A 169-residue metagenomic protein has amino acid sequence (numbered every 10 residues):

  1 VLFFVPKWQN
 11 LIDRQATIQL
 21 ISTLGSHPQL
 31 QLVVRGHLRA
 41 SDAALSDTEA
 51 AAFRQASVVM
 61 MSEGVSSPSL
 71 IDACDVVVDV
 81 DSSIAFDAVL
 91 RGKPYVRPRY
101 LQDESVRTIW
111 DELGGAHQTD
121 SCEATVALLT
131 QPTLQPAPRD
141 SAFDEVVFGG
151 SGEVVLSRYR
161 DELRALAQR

Functional and structural regions predicted by a protein language model:
V1-A50: Conserved catalytic-core segment of nucleotide-activated headgroup transferases in glycan assembly
V1-L2, D72-D81, Q131-Q135: Short, surface-exposed amphipathic charged segments that create phosphate/polyanion-binding patches used for binding
V5, G36, S62-G64, R99 (+1 more regions): Residues at the C-termini of beta-strands that transition into short coil/loop
L30, A56-V59, A116: Short, conserved active-site loop motifs that form the nucleotide-linked donor/cofactor pocket
R39-F86, L90-R91, Y95, Y100: Donor nucleotide-activated moiety binding/catalytic core segment of transferases that use nucleotide-activated donors
L70-A73, L128, E162: CheY-like receiver
S83-G150: Catalytic binding pocket for nucleotide-activated donors in carbohydrate/polymer assembly enzymes
F148-R169: C-terminal alpha-helical cap of glycosyltransferases
